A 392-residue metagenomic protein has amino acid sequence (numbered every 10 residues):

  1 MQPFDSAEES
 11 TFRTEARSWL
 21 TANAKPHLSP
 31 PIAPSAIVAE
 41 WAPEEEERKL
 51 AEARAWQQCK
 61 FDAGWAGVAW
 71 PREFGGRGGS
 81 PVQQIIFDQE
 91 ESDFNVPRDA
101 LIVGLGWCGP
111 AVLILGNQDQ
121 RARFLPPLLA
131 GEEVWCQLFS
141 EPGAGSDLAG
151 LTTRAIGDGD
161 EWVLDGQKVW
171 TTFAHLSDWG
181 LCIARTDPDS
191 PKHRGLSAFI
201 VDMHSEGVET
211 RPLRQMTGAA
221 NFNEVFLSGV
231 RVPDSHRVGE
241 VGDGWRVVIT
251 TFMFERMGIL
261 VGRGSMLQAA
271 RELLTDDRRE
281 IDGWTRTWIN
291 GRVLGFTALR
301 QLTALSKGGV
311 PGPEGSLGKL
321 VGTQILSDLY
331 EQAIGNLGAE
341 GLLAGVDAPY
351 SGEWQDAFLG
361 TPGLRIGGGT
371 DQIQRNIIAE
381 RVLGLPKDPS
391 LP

Functional and structural regions predicted by a protein language model:
M1-I102, R123-P127, I259-L260, D277-T285 (+4 more regions): Amphipathic, small/basic residue-rich leader segments at the start of a protein or domain
Q2, V82, I86-F87, W107 (+2 more regions): Glycine-rich phosphate/cofactor-binding loops in nucleotide/flavin-utilizing enzymes
P3, V208-F296, L364: Glycine-rich beta->alpha junctions and the first turn(s) of the following alpha-helix
S29-S35, W41-A42, I281, R292-A348: C-terminal helix-coil-helix/basic helical segment that borders enzyme active sites and/or dimer interfaces and provides
A100-D119, G145: N-terminal glycine-rich flavin-associated loop
G131-F139, L181-I183: A short, Trp-centered hydrophobic/proline-enriched beta-strand micro-motif
T153-I156: A structural signal for short hydrophobic beta-strand segments in well-ordered beta-sheet cores
D160-E161, D165-R211: A short core secondary-structure module
